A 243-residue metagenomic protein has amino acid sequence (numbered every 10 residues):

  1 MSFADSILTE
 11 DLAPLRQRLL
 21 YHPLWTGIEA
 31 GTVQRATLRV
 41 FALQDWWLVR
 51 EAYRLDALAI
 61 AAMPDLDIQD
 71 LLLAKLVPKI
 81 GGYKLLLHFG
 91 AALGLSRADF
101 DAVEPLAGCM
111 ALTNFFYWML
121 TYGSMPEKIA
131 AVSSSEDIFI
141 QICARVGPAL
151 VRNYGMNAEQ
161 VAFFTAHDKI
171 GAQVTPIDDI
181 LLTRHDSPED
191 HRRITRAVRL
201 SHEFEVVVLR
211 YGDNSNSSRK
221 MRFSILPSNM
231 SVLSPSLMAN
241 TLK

Functional and structural regions predicted by a protein language model:
M1-L24, V103, A172-T175: Acidic, low-complexity proline/glycine-rich segments
L12, W25-G27, L87, I180: His/Met- and acidic-residue-enriched segments that coordinate or traffic transition-metal cofactors and support
A13-R18, I28-M63, G81, A111 (+2 more regions): Alpha-helical bundle segments that constitute or directly flank the non-heme di-iron/ferroxidase center
T37, K128, A197, M230-P235: Short N-terminal alpha-helical targeting/association segments
D67-K169, E203, M221: Active-site-proximal alpha-helical scaffolds that flank and shape metal-associated catalytic sites
G171-V198, R210: Long amphipathic all-alpha helical oligomerization modules
S201-R219, F223: A cross-kingdom marker for long, charged
S224, S228-K243: Low-acidity, Ser/Thr- and Arg-rich intrinsically disordered low-complexity segments
